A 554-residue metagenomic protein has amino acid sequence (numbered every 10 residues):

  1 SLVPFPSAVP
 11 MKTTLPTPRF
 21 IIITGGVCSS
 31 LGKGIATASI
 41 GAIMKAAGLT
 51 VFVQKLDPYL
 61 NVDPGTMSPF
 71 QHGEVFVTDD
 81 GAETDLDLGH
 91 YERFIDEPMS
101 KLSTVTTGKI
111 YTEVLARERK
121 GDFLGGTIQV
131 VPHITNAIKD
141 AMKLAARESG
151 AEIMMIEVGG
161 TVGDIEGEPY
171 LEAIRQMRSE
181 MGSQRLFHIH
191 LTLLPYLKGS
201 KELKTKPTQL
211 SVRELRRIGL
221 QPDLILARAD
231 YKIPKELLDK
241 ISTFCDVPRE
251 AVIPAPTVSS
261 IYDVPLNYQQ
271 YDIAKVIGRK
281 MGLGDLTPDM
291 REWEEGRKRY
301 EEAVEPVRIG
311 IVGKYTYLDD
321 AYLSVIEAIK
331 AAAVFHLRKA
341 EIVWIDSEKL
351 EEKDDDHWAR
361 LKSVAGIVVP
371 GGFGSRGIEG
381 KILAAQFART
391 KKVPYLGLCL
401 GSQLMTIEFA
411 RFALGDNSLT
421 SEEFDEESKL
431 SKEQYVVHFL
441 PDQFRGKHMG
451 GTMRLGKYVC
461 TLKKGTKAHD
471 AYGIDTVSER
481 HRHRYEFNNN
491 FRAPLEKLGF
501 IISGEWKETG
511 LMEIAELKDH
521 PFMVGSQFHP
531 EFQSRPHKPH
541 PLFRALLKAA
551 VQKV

Functional and structural regions predicted by a protein language model:
V3, A8-V9: Acidic, Ala/Val/Gly-enriched low-complexity intrinsically disordered segments
P10-E341, E348-G366, F373-G374, K381-F387 (+2 more regions): Flexible phosphate-sensing "switch/lid" loops adjacent to ATP/NTP-binding sites across phosphate-transfer
G25, K55, A229, P256 (+12 more regions): Active-site proximal loops enriched in glycine and acidic residues that flank catalytic Cys/His/Asp and coordinate
L31-G34, A38-A42, A46, R360-V459 (+3 more regions): Cysteine-nucleophile active-site neighborhood
Q71-D79, V258-Y262, V369, T390-L396 (+3 more regions): Short beta-alpha connecting loops at secondary-structure transitions that line or flank enzyme active sites
C245, I277-T287, A413-N417, L546-V554: Short, hydrophobic alpha-helical segments
L318-A321, V334-R338, E352-D355, R376-G380 (+8 more regions): Extended hydrophobic-aromatic, low-complexity segments
L455, V459, K463-V554: C-terminal and late-domain segments of enzyme folds
